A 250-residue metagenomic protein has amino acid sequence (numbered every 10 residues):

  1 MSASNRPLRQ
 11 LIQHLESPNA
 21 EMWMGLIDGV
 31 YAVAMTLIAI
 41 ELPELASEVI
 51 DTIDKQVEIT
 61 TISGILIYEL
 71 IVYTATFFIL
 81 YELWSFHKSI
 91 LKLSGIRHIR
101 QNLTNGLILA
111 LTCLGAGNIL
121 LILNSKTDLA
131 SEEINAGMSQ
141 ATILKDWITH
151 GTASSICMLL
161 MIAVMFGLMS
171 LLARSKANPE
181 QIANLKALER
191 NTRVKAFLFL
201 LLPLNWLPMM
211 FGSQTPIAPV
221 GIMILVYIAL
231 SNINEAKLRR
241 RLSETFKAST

Functional and structural regions predicted by a protein language model:
S2-T250: Multi-pass alpha-helical transmembrane bundle typical of ion/small-solute transporters and intramembrane aspartyl
